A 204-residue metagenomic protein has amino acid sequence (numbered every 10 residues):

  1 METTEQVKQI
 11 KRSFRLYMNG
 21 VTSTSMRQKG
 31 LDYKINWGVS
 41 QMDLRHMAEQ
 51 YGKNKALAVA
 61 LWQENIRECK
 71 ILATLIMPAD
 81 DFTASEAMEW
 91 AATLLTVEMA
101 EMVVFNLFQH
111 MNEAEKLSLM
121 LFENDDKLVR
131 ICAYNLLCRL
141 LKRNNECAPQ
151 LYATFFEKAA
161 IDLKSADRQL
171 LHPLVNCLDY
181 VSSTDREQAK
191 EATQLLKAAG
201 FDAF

Functional and structural regions predicted by a protein language model:
M1-F204: Alpha-helical scaffold domains
